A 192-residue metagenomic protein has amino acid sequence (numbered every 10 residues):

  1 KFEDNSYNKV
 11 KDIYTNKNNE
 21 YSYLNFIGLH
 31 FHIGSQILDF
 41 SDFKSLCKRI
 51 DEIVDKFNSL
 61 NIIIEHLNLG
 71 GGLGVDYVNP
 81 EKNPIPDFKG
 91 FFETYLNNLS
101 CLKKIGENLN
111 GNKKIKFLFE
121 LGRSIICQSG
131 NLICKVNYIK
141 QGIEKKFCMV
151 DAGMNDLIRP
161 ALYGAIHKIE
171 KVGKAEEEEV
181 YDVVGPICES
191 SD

Functional and structural regions predicted by a protein language model:
K1-H66, V75: Active-site-proximal beta-alpha core segment in soluble small-molecule metabolic enzymes
N5, F31-L38, L67-G74, V78 (+4 more regions): Active-site beta-loop-alpha junctions enriched in small/polar residues
S6-V10, N25, D42, L46-I50 (+7 more regions): General structural feature for long, well-ordered alpha-helical segments within catalytic domains of soluble enzymes
E20-S22, G111, E177: Short, structurally constrained coil/turn elements that cap an alpha-helix or connect an alpha-helix to the following
L24, H30, H66-G70, L118 (+2 more regions): Short glycine- and Lys/Arg-enriched binding-loop motifs that mark or flank ligand-binding interfaces
D39-S41, Y77-P80, Q128-G130, P160-L162: Short, well-ordered secondary-structure micro-motifs
K44-L118: Acidic, glycine-rich loop-and-beta core segments that form the ion-binding/anion-interacting portion of active sites
I115-D192: Charged (often Lys/Glu-rich) extended helix/loop segments that serve as interaction or gating elements
